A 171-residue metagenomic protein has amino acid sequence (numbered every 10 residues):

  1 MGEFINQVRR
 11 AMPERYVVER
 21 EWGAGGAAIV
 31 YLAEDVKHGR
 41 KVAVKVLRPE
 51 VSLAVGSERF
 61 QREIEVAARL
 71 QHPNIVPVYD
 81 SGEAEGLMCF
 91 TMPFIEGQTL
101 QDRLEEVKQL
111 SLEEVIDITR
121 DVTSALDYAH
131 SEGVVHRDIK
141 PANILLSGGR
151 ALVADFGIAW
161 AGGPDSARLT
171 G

Functional and structural regions predicted by a protein language model:
M1-G171: Conserved ATP-binding/catalytic core of the eukaryotic-like protein kinase fold, especially serine/threonine kinases
